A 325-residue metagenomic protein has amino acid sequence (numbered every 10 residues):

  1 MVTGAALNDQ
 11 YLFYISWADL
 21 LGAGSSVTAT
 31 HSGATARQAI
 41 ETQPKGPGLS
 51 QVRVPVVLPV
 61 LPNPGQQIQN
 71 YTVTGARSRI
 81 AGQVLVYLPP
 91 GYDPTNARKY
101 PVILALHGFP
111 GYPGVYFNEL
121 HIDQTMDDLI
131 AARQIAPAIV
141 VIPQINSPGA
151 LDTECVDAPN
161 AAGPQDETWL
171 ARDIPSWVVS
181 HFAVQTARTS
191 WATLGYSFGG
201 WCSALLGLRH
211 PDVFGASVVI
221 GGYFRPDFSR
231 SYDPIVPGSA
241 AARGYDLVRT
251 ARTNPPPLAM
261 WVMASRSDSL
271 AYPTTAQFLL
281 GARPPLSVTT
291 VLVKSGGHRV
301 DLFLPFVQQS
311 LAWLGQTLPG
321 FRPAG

Functional and structural regions predicted by a protein language model:
M1-G325: Non-catalytic cap/lid and distal C-terminal segments of serine-dependent acyl enzymes
